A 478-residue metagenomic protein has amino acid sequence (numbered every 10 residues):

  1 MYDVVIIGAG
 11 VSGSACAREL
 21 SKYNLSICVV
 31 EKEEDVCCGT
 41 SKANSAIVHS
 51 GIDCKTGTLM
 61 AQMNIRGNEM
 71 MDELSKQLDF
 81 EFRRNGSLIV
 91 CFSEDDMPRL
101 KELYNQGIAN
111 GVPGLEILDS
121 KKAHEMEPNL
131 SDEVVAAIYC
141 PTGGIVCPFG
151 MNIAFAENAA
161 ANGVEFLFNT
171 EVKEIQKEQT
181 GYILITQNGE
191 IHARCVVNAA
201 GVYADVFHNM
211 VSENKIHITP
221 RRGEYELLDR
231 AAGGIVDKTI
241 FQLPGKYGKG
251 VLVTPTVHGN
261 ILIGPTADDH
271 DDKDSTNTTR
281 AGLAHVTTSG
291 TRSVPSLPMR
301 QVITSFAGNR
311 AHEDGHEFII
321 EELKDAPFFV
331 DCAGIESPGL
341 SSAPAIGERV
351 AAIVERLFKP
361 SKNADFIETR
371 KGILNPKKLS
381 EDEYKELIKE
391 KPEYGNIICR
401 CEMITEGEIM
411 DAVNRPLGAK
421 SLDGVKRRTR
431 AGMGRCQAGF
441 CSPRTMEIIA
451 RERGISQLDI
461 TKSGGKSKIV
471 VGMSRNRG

Functional and structural regions predicted by a protein language model:
Y2-V29: N-terminal Rossmann-like FAD-binding beta1-loop-alpha1 element of flavoenzymes
A15, I175-G264, D268-T279, T288 (+2 more regions): Flavin-dependent oxidoreductases
K22-K42: Glycine-rich FAD pyrophosphate-binding loop
A46-M126, G250-V251: Dinucleotide-binding Rossmann-like beta1-alpha1 core, especially the glycine-rich loop that anchors the ADP
K55, Q62-I65, S93-R99, I138-E157 (+3 more regions): Short beta-strand to alpha-helix junction loop
I138-C195: Helical element adjacent to the flavin cofactor pocket in flavoenzyme catalytic cores
G248, V257-H258, D274-I397, I404-L417 (+2 more regions): C-terminal catalytic lobe of FAD-dependent flavoproteins
T405-P416, G439-Q457: Iron-sulfur (Fe-S) cluster-binding segments and ferredoxin-like electron-carrier domains, especially [2Fe-2S]
